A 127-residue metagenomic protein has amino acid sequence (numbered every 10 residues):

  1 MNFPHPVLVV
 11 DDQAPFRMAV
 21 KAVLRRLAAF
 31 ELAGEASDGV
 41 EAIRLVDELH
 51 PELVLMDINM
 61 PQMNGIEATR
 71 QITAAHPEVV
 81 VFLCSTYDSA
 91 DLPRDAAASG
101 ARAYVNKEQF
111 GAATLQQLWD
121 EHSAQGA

Functional and structural regions predicted by a protein language model:
F3-F16, V20-L24: Conserved acidic segment of CheY-like receiver
V10-D11, A36, V54: Conserved sequence signature across two-component system core domains
A29-S37, L45: Short hydrophobic/Thr-rich beta-strand motif most characteristic of the beta2 strand and flanking loop of CheY-like
D38-E41, N64-E67: Acidic catalytic/metal-coordinating carboxylates
L49-L55: Active-site beta3 strand of CheY-like receiver
M60: Receiver (REC) domain active-site loop signature in two-component systems and cognate sites in sensor histidine kinases
E67, Y87-V105, Q109-Q117, E121: Alpha4 helix (beta4-alpha4-beta5 surface) of REC/receiver domains from two-component response regulators
